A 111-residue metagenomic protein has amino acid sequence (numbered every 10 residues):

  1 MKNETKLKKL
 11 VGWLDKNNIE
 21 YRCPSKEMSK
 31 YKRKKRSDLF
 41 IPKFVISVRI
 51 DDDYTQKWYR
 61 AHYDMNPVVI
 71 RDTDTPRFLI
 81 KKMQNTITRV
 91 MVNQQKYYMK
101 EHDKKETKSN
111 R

Functional and structural regions predicted by a protein language model:
M1-R111: Nucleic-acid endo/exonuclease domains
